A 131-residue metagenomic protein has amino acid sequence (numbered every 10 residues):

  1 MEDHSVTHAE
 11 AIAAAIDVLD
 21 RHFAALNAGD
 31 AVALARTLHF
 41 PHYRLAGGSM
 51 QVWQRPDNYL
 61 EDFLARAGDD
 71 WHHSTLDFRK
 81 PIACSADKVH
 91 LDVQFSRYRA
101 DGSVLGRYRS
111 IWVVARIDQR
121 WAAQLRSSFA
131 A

Functional and structural regions predicted by a protein language model:
M1-F40, P56-D57: Short, low-complexity N-terminal intrinsically disordered segments enriched in polar/charged residues
H22, L34, R44, K88-R97: Short, well-ordered beta-strand segments in beta-rich or mixed alpha/beta enzyme and ligand-binding folds
A31-K80: A solvent-exposed, acidic/Ser-Thr-rich amphipathic alpha-helical stretch
L38-H39, F95-R97, S127: Short beta-strand segments enriched in hydrophobic/aromatic residues within well-folded beta-rich domains
L76-I82, Q94-R97, R109-A115: Hydrophobic/aromatic beta-strand elements that line small-molecule binding cavities or substrate pockets in beta-rich
A83-D87: Residue-level recognition of beta-strand termini and adjacent short loop/turns
L105-A131: Short beta-strand edge/turn micro-motifs at domain boundaries
